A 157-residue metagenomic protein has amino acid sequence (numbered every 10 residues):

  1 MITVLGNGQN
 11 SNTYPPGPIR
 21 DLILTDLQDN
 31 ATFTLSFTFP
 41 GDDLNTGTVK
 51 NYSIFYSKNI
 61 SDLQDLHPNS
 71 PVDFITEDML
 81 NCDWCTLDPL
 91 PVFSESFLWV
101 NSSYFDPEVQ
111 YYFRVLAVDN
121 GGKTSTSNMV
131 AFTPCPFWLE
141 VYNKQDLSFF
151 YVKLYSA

Functional and structural regions predicted by a protein language model:
M1-T46, P107, K123-S148: Pro/Thr/Ser/Gly-rich low-complexity, intrinsically disordered linker/stalk tracts
T34, N51, Q110-R114: Short, conserved beta-strand segments of beta-strand-rich sandwich/propeller modules, principally
F39-G41, Y56, A117: Hydrophobic beta-strand positions in extracellular immunoglobulin-like domains
G41, N59-L63, G122: Acidic glycine-/aspartate-rich tracts in secreted/extracellular proteins
N45-T48, L63-H67, R114, T124-N128: Intrinsically disordered, low-complexity regions enriched in proline, serine, glycine and charged residues
V49-D106: Recognizes extended acidic, P/S/T-rich segments that occur within or adjacent to Ig-like beta-sandwich modules
S102-T124: Beta-strand-rich modules
V152-Y155: Short, intrinsically disordered C-terminal tails of secreted or membrane-associated proteins
